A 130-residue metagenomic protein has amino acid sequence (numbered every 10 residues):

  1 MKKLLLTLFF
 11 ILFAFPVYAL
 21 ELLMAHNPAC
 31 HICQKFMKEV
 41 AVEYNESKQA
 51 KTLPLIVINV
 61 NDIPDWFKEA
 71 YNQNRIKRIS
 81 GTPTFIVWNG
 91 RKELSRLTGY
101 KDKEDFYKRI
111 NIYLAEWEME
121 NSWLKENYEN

Functional and structural regions predicted by a protein language model:
L5, F13-A19: Sec/Tat signal peptide C-region and signal peptidase I cleavage site
A25, Q49-K68: Thiol-based oxidoreductase modules, predominantly thioredoxin-like and allied folds used for disulfide exchange
H26-I32, G81: Short pre-active-site segment immediately N-terminal to redox-active cysteine/selenocysteine motifs in thiol-based
C33-Q49: Typically the conserved alpha-helix immediately C-terminal to a functionally engaged Cys/Sec in thioredoxin-like
Q49-A50, K77-S80: Extracellular/periplasmic catalytic domains that process cell-envelope and extracellular macromolecules
G81-R96: A short, hydrophobic beta-strand/beta-hairpin element that forms part of a small beta-sheet core
K101-N130: Thiol-/selenol-based redox modules, centered on thioredoxin-like and closely related oxidoreductase domains
